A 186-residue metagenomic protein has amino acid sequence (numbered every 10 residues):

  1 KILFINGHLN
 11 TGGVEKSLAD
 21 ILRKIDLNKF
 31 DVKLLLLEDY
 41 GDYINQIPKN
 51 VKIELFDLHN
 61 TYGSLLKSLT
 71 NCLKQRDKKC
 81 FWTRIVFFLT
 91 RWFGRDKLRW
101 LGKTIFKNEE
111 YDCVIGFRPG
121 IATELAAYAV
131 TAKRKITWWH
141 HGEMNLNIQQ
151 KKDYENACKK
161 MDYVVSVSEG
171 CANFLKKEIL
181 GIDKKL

Functional and structural regions predicted by a protein language model:
F4, H8-T11, K24, N28-F88: N-terminal strand-loop element at the rim of the active site of nucleotide-sugar-dependent glycosyltransferases
G12-D20: A conserved mid-protein helix/loop that constitutes part of the nucleotide-sugar donor-binding site
T90-F106, C113-A132: An aromatic- and histidine-rich active-site surface loop
A122-E124, K133-Q149: A short, histidine- and acid-enriched strand-loop-helix "catalytic/donor-clamping" loop that lines the nucleotide-sugar
T123-L125, D162-K185: A short, active-site helix/loop in glycosyltransferases that binds the activated sugar's phosphate group
Y128-A132, E155-K160, L180-I182: Short, conserved loop/helix-junction motifs that constitute active-site signature segments in enzyme catalytic cores
